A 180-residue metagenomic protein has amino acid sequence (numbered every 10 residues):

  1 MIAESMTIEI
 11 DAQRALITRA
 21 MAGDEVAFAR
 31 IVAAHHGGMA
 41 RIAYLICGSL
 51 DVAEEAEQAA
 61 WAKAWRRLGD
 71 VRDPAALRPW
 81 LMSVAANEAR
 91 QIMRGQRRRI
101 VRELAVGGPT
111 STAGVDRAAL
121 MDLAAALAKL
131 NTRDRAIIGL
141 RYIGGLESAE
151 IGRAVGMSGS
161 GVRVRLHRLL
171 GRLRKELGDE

Functional and structural regions predicted by a protein language model:
M6-Q13, Q91, R98-A125, E147: Internal acidic/polar
I17-R41: A short, charge-rich alpha-helical start-of-domain segment used by transcription regulators
I31, H35, M39, A60 (+2 more regions): Residue-level preference for hydrophobic side chains embedded in well-ordered alpha helices
V32-L50, L127, E176-D179: Amphipathic, Lys/Arg- and hydrophobic-enriched alpha-helical face
A33, A40, L50-R67: Conserved RNAP core-binding helix
R66-D73, S83-L104, D116: Arg/Lys-rich amphipathic alpha helix in sigma70-family domain 2
P79, A86, R90, D134 (+2 more regions): DNA-recognition helix of helix-turn-helix
L127-R135: Short helix-coil-helix linker/hinge
